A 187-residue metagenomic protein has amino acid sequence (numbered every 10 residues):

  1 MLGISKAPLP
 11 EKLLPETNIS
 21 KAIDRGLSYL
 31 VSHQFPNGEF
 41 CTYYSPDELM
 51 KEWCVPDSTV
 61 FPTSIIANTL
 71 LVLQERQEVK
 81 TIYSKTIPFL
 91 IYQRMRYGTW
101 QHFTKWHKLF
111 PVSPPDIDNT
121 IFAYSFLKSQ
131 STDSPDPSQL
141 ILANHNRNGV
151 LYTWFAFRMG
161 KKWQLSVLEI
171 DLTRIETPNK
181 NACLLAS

Functional and structural regions predicted by a protein language model:
M1-S187: Preference for long, amphipathic alpha-helical scaffolds in soluble/luminal domains and all-alpha bundles
